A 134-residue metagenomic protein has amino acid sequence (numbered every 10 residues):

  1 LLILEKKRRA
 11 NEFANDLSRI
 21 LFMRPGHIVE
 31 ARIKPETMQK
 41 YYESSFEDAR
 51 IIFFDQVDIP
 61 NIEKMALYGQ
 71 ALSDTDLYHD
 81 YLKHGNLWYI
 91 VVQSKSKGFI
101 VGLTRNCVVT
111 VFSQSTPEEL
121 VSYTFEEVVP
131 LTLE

Functional and structural regions predicted by a protein language model:
L1-E134: Intrinsically disordered, low-complexity, charge-rich terminal extensions of nucleic-acid-associated complexes
